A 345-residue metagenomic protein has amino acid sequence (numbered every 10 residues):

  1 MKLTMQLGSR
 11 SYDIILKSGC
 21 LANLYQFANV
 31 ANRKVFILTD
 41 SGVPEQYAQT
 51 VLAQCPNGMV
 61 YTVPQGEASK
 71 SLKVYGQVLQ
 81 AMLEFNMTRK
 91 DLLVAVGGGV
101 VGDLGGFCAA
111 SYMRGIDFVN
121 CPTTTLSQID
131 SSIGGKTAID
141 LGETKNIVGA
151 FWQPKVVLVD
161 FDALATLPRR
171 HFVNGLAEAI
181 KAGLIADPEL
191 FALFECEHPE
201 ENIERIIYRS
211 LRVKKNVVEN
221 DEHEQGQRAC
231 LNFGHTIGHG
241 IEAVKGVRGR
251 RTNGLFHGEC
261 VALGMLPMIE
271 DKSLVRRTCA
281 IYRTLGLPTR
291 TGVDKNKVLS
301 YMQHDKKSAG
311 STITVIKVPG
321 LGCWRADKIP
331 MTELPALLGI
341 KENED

Functional and structural regions predicted by a protein language model:
M1-L92: ATP/NTP phosphate-donor binding region
S11, A177-I180, V275-D345: C-terminal charged capping/lid subdomain of soluble metabolic enzymes
I15, L21, F107-E197, P319-G320: A glycine/threonine-rich phosphate-anchoring loop and its flanking beta-alpha core in nucleotide/phosphate-binding
K17, I37, S71, P122 (+4 more regions): Residue-level signal for inorganic ion chemistry
Q77-V96, G105-N120: Non-catalytic interfacial helical region
E84, Q153-V156, D162-R169, A177-E189 (+7 more regions): Generic secondary-structure signature for well-ordered alpha-helical cores
V100-F107, Q128, H239-G240: Short glycine/serine/threonine-rich phosphate/pyrophosphate-binding segments that cradle anionic phosphate groups
L193-K297: Active-site segments that bind and position negatively charged phosphate/pyrophosphate groups
